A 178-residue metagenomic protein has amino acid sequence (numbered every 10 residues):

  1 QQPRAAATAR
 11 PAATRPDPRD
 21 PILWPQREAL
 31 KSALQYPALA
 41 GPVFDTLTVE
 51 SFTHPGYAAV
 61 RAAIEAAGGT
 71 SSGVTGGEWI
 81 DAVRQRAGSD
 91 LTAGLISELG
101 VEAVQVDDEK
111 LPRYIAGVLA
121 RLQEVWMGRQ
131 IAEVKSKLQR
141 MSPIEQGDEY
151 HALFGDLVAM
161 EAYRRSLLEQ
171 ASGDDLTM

Functional and structural regions predicted by a protein language model:
Q1-M178: A charged alpha-helical hairpin associated with nucleic-acid processing machineries
